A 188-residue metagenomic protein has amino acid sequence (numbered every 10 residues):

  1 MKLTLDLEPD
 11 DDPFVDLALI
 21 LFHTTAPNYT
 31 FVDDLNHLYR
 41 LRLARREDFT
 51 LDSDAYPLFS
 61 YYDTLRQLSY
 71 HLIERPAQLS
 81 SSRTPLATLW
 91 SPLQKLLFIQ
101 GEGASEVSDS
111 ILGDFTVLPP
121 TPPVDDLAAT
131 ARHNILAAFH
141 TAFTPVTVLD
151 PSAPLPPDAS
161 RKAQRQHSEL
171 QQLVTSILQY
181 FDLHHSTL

Functional and structural regions predicted by a protein language model:
M1-P9, P76-S82: Short N-terminal or domain-adjacent regulatory/targeting segments
L7-N28: Terminal, regulation- and interaction-focused segments at domain boundaries
A18-T24, L93-E102, G113-T116, T147: Short cationic amphipathic helices and targeting signals
F22-S53, L89: Aromatic- and glycine-enriched beta-alpha-beta binding-site module
T50-A77: Short, intrinsically disordered low-complexity segments
E74-L96: Short, solvent-exposed interaction modules
Q78-S80, Q100-E106: Short acidic, S/G/P-rich loop/turn micro-motifs used as interaction or catalytic elements
S105-L188: Glycine-rich, aromatic-bearing surface loops/beta-hairpins
